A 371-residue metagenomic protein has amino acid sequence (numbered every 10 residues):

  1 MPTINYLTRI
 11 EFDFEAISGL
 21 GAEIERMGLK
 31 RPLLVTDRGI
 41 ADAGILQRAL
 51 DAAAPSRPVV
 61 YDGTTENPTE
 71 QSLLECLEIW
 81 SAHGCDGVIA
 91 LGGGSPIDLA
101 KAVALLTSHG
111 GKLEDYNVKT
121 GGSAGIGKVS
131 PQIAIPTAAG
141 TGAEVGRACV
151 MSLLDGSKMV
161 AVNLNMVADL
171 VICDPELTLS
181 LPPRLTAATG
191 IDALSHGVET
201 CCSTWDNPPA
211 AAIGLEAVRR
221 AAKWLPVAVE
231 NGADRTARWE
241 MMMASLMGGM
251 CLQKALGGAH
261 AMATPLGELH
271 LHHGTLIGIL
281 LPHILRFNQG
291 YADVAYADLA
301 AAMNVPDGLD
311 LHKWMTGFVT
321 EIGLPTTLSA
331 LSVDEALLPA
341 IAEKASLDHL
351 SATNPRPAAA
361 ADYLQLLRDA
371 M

Functional and structural regions predicted by a protein language model:
M1-G87, L328-S329: ATP/NTP phosphate-donor binding region
Q71-E78, A82-E176: Glycine/threonine-rich beta-strand-loop-alpha-helix active-site module that forms ligand/phosphate-binding
G140, L246-I277, D348-T353: Glycine-rich phosphate/pyrophosphate-binding beta-alpha loops
R147-K254, P355: Carboxylate- and glycine-rich phosphate/diphosphate-binding segment that chelates Mg2+/Mn2+
L194-V198, M241-G248, G278-I284, M315 (+3 more regions): Short alpha-helical scaffolding segments that buttress acidic/His motifs in well-ordered protein cores
L269, G274-L337: Gly/Pro-rich interdomain helix-loop hinge
E335-M371: Short, amphipathic C-terminal "tail helix"
